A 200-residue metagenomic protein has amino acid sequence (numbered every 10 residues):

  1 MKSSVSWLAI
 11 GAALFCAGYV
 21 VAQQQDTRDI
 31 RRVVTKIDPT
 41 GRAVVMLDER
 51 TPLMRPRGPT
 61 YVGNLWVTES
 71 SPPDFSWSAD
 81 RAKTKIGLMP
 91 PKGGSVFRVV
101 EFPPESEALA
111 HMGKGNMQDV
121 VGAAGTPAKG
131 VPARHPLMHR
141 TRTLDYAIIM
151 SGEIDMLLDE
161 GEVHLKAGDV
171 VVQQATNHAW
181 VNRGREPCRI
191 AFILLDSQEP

Functional and structural regions predicted by a protein language model:
W7-A17: Bacterial N-terminal signal peptides
V20-A22: Boundary at the C-terminal end of the N-terminal hydrophobic targeting segment
R31-V33, I37-D38, R42-L47, R55 (+2 more regions): Double-stranded beta-helix
E49-E69: Short, surface-exposed, low-complexity cationic segments
R50-P52, R98-T141, Q174-N177, Q198: Conserved short histidine dyad/triad with adjacent acidic residue
G94-S95, P103, E153-D155, E162-K166 (+1 more regions): Ligand-binding loop in jelly-roll beta-barrel domains
P132-H135, H139-T141, Y146-A167: A short beta-strand-loop-beta hairpin characteristic of the jelly-roll/cupin
